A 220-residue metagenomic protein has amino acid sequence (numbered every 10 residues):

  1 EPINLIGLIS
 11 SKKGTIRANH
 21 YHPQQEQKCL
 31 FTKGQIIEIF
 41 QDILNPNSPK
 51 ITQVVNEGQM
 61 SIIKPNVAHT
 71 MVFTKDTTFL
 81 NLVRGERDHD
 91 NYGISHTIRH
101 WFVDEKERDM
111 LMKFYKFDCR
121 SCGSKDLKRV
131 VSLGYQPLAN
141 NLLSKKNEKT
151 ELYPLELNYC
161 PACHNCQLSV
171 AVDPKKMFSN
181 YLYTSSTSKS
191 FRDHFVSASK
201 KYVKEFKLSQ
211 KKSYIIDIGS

Functional and structural regions predicted by a protein language model:
E1-N19, Q25, L155: A short glycine-rich, His/Asp/Glu-containing loop-to-beta-strand
N19, E38-I39, I63, A68-T74 (+1 more regions): Short beta-strand His + acidic residue motifs that chelate non-heme Fe in jelly-roll/DSBH and cupin folds
Q24-I37, Q41-I43: Glycine- and acidic-residue-biased ligand/ion/polar-headgroup-sensing regions
I43-P65: Short acidic-glycine-tyrosine-enriched beta hairpin
V72-L111: Double-stranded beta-helix
F114-F191: N-terminal juxtadomain amphipathic helix that follows a signal peptide/anchor or precedes a small N-terminal auxiliary
R192-K212: Conserved alpha-helix/loop element of class I SAM-dependent methyltransferases that forms part of the SAM/SAH-binding
K211-G219: Conserved class I S-adenosyl-L-methionine
